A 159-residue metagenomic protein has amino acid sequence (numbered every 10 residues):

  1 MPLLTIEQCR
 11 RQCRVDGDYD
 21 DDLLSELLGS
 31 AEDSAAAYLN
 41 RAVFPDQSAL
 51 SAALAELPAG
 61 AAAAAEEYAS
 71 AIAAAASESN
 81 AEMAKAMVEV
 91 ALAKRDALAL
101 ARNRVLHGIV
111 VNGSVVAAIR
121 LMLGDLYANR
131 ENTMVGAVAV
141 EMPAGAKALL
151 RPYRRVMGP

Functional and structural regions predicted by a protein language model:
M1-P159: Divalent metal-cofactor coordination and adjacent catalytic microenvironments
